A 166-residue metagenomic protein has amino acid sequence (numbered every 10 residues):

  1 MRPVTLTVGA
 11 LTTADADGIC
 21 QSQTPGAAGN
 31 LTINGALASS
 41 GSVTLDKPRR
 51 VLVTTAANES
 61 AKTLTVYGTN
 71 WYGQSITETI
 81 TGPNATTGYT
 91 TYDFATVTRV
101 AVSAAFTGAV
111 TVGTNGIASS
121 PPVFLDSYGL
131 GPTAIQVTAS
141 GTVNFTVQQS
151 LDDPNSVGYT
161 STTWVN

Functional and structural regions predicted by a protein language model:
P3-N166: Polar, enzyme-active/binding microenvironments
